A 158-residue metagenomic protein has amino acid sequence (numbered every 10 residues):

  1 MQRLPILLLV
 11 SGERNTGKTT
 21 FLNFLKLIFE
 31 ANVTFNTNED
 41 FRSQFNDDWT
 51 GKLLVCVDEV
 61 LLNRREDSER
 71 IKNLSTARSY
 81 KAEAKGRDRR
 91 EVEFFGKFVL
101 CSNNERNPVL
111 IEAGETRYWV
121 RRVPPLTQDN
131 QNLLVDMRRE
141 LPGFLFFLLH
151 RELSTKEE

Functional and structural regions predicted by a protein language model:
M1-G51, W119-R122, L148: P-loop NTPase catalytic core of nucleic-acid-dependent motor ATPases
I6, L62, R87-R90: Conserved nucleotide-state-sensing and coupling region of NTP-binding domains
F21-F24, E66-L74, R117, D136 (+1 more regions): Alpha-helical scaffold elements adjacent to nucleotide-binding pockets in ATP/GTP-utilizing enzyme cores
K26, S68-R90: Conserved catalytic/switch belt of AAA+ P-loop NTPases
F45-T50, E83-C101: AAA+/SF3 P-loop NTPase mechanochemical coupling elements
T50-R78: Conserved P-loop NTPase "ATPase switch" module shared by AAA+ and STAND
L61-L62, N103-N107, P124-D129: Conserved nucleotide-binding/hydrolysis micro-motifs of P-loop NTPases
V92-G96, I111-E158: Phosphate-sensing "switch" segment of ASCE/P-loop ATPases
